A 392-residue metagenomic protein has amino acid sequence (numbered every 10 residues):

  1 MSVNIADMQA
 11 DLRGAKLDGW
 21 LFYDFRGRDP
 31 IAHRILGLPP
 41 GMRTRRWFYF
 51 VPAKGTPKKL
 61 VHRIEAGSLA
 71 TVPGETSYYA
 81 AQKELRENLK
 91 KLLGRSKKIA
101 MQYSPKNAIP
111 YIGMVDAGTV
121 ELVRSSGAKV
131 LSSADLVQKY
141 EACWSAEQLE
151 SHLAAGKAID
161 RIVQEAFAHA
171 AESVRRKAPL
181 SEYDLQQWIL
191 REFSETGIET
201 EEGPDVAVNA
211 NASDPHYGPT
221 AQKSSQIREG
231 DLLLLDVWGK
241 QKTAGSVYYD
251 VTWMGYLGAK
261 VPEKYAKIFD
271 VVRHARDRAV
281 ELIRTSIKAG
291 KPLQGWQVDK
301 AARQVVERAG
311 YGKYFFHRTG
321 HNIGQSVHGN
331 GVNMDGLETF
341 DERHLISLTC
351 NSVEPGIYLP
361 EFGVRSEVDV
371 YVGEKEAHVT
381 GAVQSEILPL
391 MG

Functional and structural regions predicted by a protein language model:
M1-G392: Active-site neighborhoods and metal-handling regions in enzymes and metal-associated proteins
